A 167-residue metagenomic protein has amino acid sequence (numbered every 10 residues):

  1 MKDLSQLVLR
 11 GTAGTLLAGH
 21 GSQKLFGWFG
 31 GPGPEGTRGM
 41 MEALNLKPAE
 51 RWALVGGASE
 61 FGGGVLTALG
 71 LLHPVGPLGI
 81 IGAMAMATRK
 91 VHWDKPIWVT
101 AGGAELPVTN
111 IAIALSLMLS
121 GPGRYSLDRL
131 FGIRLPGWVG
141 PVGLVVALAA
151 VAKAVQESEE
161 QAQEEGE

Functional and structural regions predicted by a protein language model:
M1-F26, L72-E167: Extended, low-polarity transmembrane helix blocks
H20-G56: Solvent-exposed, well-ordered loop and adjacent helix/strand elements within mature globular domains that form
R38, G62-V65, G82: A general structural signal for well-ordered alpha-helical packing
E50-G56, L66, G70, M86-D94: Membrane-helix exit/interface motif
R51-S59, G137-G143: Short hydrophobic alpha-helical membrane-embedded segments
A58-G64, N110: Core segments of transmembrane alpha-helices that mediate helix-helix packing or line hydrophobic substrate/ligand
